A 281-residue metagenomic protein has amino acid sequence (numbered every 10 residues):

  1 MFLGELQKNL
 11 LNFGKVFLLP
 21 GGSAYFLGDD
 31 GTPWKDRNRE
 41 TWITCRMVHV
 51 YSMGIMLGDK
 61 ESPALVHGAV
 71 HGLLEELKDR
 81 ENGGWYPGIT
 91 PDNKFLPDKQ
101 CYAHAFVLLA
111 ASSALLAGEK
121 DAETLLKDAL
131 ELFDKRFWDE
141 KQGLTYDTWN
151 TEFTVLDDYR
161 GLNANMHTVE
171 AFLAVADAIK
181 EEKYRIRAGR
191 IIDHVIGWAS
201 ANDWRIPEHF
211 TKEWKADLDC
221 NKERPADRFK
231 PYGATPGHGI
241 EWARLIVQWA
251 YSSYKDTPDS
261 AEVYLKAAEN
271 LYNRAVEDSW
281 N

Functional and structural regions predicted by a protein language model:
M1-N281: Glycan-recognition and catalytic cores of secretory/periplasmic carbohydrate-active enzymes
